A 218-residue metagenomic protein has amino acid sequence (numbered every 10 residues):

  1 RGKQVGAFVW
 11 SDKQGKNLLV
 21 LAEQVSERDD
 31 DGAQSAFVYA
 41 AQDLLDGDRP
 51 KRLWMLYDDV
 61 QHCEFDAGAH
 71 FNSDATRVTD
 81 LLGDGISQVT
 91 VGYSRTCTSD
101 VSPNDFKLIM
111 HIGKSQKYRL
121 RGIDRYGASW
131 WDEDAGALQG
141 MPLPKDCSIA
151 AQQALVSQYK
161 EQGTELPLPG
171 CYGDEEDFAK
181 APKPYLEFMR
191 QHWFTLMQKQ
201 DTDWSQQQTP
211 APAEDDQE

Functional and structural regions predicted by a protein language model:
R1-K13, N104-F106, H111-E218: Acidic, small-residue rich beta-repeat scaffolds with periodic aromatic anchors
R1-V5, V60-T76: Repeat-based blade/solenoid architectures
G6-W10, E23-V25, D74-D80: Short amphipathic beta-strand and strand-loop transition segments with alternating hydrophobic
D12-Q24, L81-Y93: Acidic/hydrophobic-patterned starts of short beta strands in beta-sheet-rich repeat architectures
A22-Q34, E64-A69, T96-S102: Short consensus segments that form the blades of beta-propeller domains, in both extracellular/periplasmic
D29-D58: Surface-exposed turn/loop modules enriched in turn-prone residues
G47-E64, R119-W130: Short amphipathic beta-strand/extended segments with alternating polar/hydrophobic composition
R77-S87, H111-K117: A short, structured loop/turn motif at beta-sheet edges
